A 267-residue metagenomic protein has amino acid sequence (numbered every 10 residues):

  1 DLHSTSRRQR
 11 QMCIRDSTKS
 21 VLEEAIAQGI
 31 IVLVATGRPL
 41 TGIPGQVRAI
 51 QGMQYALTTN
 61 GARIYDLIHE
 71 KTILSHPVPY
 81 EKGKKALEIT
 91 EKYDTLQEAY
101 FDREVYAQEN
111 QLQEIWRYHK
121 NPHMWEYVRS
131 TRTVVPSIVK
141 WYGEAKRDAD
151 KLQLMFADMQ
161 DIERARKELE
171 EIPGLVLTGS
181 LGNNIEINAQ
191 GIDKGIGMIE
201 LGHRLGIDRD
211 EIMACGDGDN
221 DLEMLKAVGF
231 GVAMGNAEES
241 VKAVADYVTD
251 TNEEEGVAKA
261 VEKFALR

Functional and structural regions predicted by a protein language model:
D1-I14: Single conserved hydrophobic/aromatic residue that forms the stacking wall/gate of nucleotide- or nucleobase-binding
Q9, M53-Y55, D208-I212: Short acidic capping loops at alpha-helix termini that bridge into adjacent secondary structure
R10, M53, A149-D150, V228 (+1 more regions): Short, well-ordered alpha-helix to beta-strand connector turns
R15, E170, I185-R267: Mg2+-dependent phosphoryl-transfer enzymes with acidic/Ser/Thr/Gly-rich catalytic loops
R15-I30, S75-K82, V134-V139, G191-H203: Short, acidic loop-to-helix structural element flanking the phosphoryl-transfer center in phosphate-processing enzymes
T18-K120: Active-site phosphate-binding/coordination module
I31, L96, V176, F230-G231 (+1 more regions): Residue-level detector of anion-binding/catalytic polar loops
I89, Y93-L96, Y100-C215: Conserved acidic, metal-coordinating active-site core of Asp-based, Mg2+-dependent phosphoryl-transfer enzymes
